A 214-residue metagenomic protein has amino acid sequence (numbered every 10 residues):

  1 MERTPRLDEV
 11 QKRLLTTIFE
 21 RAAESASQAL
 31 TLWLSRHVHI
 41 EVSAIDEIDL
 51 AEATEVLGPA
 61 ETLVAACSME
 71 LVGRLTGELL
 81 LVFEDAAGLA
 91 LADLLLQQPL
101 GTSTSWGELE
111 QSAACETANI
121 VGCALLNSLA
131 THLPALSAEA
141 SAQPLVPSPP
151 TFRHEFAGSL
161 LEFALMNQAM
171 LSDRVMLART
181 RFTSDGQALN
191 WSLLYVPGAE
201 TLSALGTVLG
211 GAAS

Functional and structural regions predicted by a protein language model:
E2-S214: Composition-driven recognition of glycine/serine/threonine/acidic- and proline-rich low-complexity segments and repeats
